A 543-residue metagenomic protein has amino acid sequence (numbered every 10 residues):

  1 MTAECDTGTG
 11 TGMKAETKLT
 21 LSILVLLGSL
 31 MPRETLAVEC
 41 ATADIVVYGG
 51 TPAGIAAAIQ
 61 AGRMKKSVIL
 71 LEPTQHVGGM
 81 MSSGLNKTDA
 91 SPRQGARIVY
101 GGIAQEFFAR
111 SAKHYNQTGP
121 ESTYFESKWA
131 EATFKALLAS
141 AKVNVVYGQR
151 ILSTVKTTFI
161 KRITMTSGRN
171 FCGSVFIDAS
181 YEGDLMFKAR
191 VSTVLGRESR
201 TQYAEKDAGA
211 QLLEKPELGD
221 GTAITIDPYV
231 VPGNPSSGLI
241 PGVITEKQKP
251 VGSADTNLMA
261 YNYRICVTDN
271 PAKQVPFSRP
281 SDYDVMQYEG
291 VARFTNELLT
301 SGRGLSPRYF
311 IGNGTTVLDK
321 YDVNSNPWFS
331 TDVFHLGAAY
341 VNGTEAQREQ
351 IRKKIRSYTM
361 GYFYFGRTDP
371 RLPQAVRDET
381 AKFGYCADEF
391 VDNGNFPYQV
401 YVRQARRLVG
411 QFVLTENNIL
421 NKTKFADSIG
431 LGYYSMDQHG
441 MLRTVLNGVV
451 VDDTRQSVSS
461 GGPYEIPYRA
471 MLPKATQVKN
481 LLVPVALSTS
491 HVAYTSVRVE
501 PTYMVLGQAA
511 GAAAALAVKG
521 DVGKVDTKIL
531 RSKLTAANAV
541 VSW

Functional and structural regions predicted by a protein language model:
G12-L21: Bacterial N-terminal signal peptides that target proteins for export
T35-A37: Boundary at the C-terminal end of the N-terminal hydrophobic targeting segment
E39-T51: Beta1/beta-strand and adjacent pyrophosphate-binding region of the FAD-binding site in flavoprotein oxidoreductases
G54: N-terminal Rossmann-fold NAD(P) dinucleotide-binding loop
K66-S67, E72-S153, V194, Y203-A204: Conserved N-terminal/central alpha/beta ligand/cofactor-binding core
V155-N170: Conserved beta-strand-loop-beta-strand element in the redox core of flavoprotein oxidoreductases
R169-V175, A179-V541: Flavin (FAD/FMN)-binding glycine-rich loop and adjacent Rossmann-like elements that form
